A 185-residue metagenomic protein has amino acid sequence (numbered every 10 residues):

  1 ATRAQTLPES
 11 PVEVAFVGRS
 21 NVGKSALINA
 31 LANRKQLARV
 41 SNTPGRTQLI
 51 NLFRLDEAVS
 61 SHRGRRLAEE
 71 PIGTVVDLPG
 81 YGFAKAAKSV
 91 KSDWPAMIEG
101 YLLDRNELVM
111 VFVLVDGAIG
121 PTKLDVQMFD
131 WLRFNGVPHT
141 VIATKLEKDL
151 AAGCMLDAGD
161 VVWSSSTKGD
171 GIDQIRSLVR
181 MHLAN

Functional and structural regions predicted by a protein language model:
A1-K85, A184-N185: Conserved G1/Walker A P-loop phosphate-binding module
A1-T6, K145-N185: Canonical P-loop GTPase G-domain recognition
P11-V12, L31, K88-K91, V126-D130 (+2 more regions): Short, glycine/charged-enriched secondary-structure capping and boundary segments
E13-A15, L52, F112, D160-W163: Short aromatic/hydrophobic contact patches that present stacked aromatics for nucleic-acid/ligand binding
T43, A118-I119, S166-G169: Short, surface-exposed acidic/glycine-rich loop or hinge patches that mediate macromolecular interfaces
Q48, A96, G100, D173 (+1 more regions): Short, contiguous clusters of charged residues that form electrostatic/catalytic patches at enzyme active sites, used
S60-G64, A68-E70, S92-V161: Conserved C-terminal guanine-recognition region of P-loop GTPase G domains, centered on the G4
F83-A86, T122, L150-A151, G171: Conserved protein kinase catalytic core
